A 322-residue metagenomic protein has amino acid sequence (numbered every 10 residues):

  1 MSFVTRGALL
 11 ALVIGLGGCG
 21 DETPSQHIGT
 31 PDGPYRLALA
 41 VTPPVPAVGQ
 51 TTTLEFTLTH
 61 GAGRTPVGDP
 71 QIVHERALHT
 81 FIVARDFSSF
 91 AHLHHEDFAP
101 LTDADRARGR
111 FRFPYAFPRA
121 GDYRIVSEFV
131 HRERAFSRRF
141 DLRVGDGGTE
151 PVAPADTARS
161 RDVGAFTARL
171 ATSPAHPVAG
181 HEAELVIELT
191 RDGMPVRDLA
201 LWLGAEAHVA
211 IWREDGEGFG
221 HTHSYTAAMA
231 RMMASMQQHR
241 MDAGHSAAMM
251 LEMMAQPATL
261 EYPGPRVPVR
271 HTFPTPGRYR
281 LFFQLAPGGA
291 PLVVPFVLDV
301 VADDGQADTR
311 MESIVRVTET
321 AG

Functional and structural regions predicted by a protein language model:
M1-A8: Bacterial N-terminal signal peptides that target proteins for export
G15-G18: C-terminal motif of bacterial Sec signal peptides marking the signal peptidase cleavage site
G20-G322: N-terminal soluble domains immediately following signal/targeting peptides that reside in extracytoplasmic
